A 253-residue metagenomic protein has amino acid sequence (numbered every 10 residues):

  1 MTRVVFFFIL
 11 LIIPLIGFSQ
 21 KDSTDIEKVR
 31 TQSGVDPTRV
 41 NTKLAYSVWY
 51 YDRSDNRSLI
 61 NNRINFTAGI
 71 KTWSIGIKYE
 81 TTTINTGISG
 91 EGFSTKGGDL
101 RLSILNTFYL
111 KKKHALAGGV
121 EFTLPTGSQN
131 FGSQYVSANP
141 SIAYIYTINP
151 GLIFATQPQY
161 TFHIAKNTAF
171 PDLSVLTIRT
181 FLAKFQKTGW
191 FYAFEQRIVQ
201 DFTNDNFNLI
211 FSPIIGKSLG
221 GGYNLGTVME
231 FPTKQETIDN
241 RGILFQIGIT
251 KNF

Functional and structural regions predicted by a protein language model:
M1-K21: Bacterial Sec-dependent N-terminal signal peptides
Q20-T168, D172-F253: Transmembrane beta-barrel domains of Gram-negative outer membranes and organellar outer membranes
